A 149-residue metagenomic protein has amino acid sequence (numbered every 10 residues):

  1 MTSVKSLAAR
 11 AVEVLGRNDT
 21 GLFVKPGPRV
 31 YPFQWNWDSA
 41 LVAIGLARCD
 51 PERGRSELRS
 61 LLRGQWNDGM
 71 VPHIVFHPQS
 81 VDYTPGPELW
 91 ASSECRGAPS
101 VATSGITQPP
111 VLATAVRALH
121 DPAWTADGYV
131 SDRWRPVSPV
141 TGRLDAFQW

Functional and structural regions predicted by a protein language model:
M1-Q34, R55-S56, S60, N67-I74: Low-complexity, Ser/Thr/Pro/Gly-enriched N-terminal "stalk/linker" regions
Y31, A43, V101: Generic anion/oxyanion-binding catalytic loop in active/binding sites
F33-N36, I106: Alpha-solenoid helical-repeat scaffolds
W35-D50: An alpha-helical repeat/solenoid feature that recognizes helix-turn-helix modules
W35-W37, W134, W149: Signature tryptophan residues that serve as conserved aromatic anchors
P51-V130, G142-W149: Helix-terminus loop motifs that line ligand-binding clefts
V130-V137: Alpha-helical secondary-structure segments
